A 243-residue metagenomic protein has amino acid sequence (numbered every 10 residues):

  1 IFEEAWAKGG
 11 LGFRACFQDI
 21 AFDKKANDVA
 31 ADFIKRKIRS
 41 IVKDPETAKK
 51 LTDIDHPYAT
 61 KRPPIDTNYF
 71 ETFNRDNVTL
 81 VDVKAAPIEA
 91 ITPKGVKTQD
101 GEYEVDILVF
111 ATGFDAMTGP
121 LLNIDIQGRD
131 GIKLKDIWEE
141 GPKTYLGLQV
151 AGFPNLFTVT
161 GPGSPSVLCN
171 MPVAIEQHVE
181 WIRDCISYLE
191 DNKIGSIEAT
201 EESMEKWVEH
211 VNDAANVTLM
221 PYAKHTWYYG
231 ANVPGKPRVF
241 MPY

Functional and structural regions predicted by a protein language model:
I1-Y243: N-terminal FAD-binding dinucleotide-binding subdomain shared by FAD-dependent oxidases/monooxygenases
